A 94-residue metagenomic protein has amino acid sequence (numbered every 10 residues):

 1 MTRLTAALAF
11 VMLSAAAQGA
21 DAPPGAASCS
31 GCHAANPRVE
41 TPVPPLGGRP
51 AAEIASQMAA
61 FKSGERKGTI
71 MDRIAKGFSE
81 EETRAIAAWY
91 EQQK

Functional and structural regions predicted by a protein language model:
M1-L8: Sec-dependent signal peptide recognition, specifically the positively charged N-region followed immediately by
F10-A26, V39-P44, A55, A60 (+1 more regions): Electrostatic cytochrome c docking/interface patches
A22-G25, G47-P50, S79: Short, conserved glycine- and acidic-residue-centered signature motifs in active-site or ligand-binding loops
S28-N36, I86: The canonical Cys-X-X-Cys-His
S30-H33, A59, E91: Short acidic-aromatic loop segments in the C-terminal HATPase_c
N36-R66, D72, K76: Gly/Gly-Pro-rich "capping" loops immediately C-terminal to redox-active cysteine motifs in periplasmic/lumenal
Q57, A75-K94: C-terminal capping alpha-helices of c-type cytochrome domains
